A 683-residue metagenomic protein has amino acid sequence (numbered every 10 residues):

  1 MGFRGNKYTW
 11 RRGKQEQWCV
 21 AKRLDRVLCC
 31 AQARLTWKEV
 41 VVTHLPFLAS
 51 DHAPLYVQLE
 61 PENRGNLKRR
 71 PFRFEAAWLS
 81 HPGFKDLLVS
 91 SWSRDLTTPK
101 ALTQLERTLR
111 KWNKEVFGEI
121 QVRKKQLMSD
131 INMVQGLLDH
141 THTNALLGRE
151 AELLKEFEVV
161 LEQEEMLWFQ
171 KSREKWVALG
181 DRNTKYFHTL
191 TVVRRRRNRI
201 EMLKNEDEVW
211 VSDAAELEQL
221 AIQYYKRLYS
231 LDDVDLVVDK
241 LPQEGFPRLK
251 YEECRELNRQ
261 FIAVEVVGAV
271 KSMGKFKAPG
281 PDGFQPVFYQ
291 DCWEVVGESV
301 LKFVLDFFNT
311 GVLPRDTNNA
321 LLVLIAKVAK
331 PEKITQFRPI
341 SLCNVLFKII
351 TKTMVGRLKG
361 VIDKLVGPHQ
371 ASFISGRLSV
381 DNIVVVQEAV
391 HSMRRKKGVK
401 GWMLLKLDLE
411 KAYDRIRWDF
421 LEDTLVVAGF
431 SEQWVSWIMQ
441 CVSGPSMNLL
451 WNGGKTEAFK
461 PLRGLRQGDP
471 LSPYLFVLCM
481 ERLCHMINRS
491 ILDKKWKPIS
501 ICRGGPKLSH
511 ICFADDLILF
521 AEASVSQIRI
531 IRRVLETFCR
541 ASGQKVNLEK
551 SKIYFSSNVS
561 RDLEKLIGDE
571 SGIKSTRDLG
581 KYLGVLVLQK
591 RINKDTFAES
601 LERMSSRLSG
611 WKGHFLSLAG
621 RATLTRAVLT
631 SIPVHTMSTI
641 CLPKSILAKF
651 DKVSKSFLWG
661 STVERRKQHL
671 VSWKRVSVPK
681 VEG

Functional and structural regions predicted by a protein language model:
M1-N144, G148-E150, G180, I491-W496 (+3 more regions): A shared catalytic/ligand-binding motif for oxyanion handling
N6-A21, G453, I501, L548-D578 (+2 more regions): Short, conserved micro-motifs composed of acidic
Q58, R64, S172-T335, I349 (+2 more regions): Surface-exposed loop/turn segments and immediately adjacent short secondary-structure elements within folded domains
A76-E115, K565-P643, T662, S672 (+1 more regions): Basic, alpha-helical interaction scaffolds
N113, T335-V366, V380, V384-V385 (+3 more regions): Conserved pre-motif C helix in the palm subdomain of viral-like polymerases
F169, K204, F276-F284, E332-L342 (+1 more regions): Conserved catalytic palm subdomain of right-hand nucleotidyl-transferase polymerases, strongest for RNA-directed enzymes
L236-N258, A263-E265, V312-L321, V328 (+6 more regions): Active-site-proximal segment of RNA-dependent polymerases
K411-A428, L462-L465, A514-R540, F555-R561 (+1 more regions): Catalytic palm subdomain of template-directed nucleic-acid polymerases, centered on the conserved carboxylate motif
